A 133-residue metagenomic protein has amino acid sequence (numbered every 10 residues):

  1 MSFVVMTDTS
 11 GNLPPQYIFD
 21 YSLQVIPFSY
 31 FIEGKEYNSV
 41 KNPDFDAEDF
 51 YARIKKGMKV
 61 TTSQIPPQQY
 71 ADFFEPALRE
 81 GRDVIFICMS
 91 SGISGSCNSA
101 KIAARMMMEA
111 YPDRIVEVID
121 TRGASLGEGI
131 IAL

Functional and structural regions predicted by a protein language model:
M1-S2, D20-L23, Y111-I115: A short helix-to-beta-strand connector/capping loop
V4-Q69: N-terminal glycine-rich anion-binding loop in soluble enzyme alpha/beta folds
V5-T7, F86, V118: Structural beta-sheet core signal
Q16, E33-E36, E48, E75 (+4 more regions): Glutamate identity and glutamate-enriched acidic tracts
D20, R53, G57, A77-E80 (+1 more regions): Change "in soluble alpha/beta enzymes" to "in soluble alpha/beta proteins
E48-Y51, A71, E75, K101-A104 (+1 more regions): Predominant activation on well-ordered alpha-helical scaffold segments within soluble catalytic domains
K56-I93, N98-I102: Glycine-rich phosphate- or other oxyanion-binding loops that anchor nucleotides, phosphorylated ligands
E80, M89, S94-L133: Active-site histidine-anchored catalytic micro-motif
